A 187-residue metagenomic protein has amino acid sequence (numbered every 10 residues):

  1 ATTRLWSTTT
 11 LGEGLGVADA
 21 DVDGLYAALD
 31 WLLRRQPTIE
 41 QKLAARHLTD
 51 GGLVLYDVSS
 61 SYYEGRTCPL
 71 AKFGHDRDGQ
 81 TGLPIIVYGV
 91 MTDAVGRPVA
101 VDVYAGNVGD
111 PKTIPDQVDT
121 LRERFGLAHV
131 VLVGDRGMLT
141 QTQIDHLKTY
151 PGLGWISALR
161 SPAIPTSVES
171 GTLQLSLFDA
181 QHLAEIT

Functional and structural regions predicted by a protein language model:
A1-T187: Anion-binding and metal-coordination hotspots
